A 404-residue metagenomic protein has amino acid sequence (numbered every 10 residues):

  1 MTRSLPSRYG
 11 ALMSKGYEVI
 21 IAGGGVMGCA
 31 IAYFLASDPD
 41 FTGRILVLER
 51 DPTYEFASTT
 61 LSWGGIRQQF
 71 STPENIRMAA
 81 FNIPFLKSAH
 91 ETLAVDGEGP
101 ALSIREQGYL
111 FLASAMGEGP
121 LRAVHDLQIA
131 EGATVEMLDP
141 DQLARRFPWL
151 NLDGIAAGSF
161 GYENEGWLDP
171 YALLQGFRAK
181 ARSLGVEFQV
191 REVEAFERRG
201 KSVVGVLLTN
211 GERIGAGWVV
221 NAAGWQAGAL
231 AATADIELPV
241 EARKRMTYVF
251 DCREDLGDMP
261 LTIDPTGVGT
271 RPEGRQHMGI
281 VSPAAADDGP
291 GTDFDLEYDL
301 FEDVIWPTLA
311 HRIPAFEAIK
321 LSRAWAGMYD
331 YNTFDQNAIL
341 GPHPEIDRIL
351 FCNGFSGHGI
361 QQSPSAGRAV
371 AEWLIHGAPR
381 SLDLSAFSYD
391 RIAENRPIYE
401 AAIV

Functional and structural regions predicted by a protein language model:
M1-V19, F34-R44, A401-V404: Extreme N-terminal leader/targeting segments of oxidoreductases
R8, L93, L112-L184, Q189 (+1 more regions): Flavin (FAD/FMN) cofactor-binding and adjacent substrate-gating region of FAD-dependent oxidoreductase domains
S14-Y17, L207-W218: Core beta-strand elements of the Rossmann-like FAD/NAD(P) dinucleotide-binding domain in flavoenzyme oxidoreductases
A36-T59: Glycine-rich FAD pyrophosphate-binding loop
W63-R146, G267-G269, L309-A310: Dinucleotide-binding Rossmann-like beta1-alpha1 core, especially the glycine-rich loop that anchors the ADP
E212-D258: Central helical "cap/lid" subdomain
E237, D251-R348: Active-site lid/adjacent beta-loop-alpha segment flanking the redox-cofactor pocket in flavoenzymes
P307-V404: C-terminal catalytic lobe of FAD-dependent flavoproteins
